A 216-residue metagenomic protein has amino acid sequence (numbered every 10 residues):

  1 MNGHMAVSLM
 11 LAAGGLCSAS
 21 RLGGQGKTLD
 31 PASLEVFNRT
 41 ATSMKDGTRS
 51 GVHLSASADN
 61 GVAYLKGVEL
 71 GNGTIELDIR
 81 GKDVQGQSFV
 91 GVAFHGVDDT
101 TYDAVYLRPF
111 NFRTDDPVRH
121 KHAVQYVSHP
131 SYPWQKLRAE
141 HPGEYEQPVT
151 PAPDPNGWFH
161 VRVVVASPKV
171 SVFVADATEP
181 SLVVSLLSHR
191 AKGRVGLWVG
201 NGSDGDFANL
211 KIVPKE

Functional and structural regions predicted by a protein language model:
M1-L9: Bacterial N-terminal signal peptides that target proteins for export
G3, G14-G15, G23-G24: Residue-identity detector for glycine
S8-S18: Bacterial N-terminal signal peptides
L22-E216: Extracellular glycan-recognition regions
